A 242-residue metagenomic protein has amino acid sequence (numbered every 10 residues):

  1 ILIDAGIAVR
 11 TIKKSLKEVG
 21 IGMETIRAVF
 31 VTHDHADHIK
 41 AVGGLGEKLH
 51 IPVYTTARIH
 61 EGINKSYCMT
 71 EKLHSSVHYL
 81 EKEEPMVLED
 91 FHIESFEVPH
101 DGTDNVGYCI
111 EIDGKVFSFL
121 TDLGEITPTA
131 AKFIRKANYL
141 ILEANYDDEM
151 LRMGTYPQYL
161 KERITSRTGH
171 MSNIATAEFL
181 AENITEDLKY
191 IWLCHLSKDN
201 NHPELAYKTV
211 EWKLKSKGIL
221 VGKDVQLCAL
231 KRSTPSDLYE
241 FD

Functional and structural regions predicted by a protein language model:
I1-V19, D104-D122, Y139: Conserved beta-strand hairpin/beta-sheet module of binuclear metal-dependent hydrolase folds, prominently
I3-G6, R27-D34, Y54-A57, S118-T121 (+3 more regions): Active-site neighborhood of phospho(di)ester-bond hydrolases with catalytic His/Asp-centered motifs
A8-T56: Active-site metal-binding motif and surrounding structural segment of the metallo-beta-lactamase
H35-I39, E61-G62, T103, I126-P128 (+2 more regions): Active-site environment of divalent metal-dependent phosphoester hydrolases
K40-L49, N64-Y67, N201-K208: Metal-dependent catalytic neighborhoods of phosphoester/phosphodiester hydrolases
A57-G107, E111-G114: Metallo-beta-lactamase
P128-C228: Cap/insert and terminal regions of metallo-dependent hydrolase folds
V225-D242: Short, basic/aromatic-enriched C-terminal tail that caps enzymatic domains
